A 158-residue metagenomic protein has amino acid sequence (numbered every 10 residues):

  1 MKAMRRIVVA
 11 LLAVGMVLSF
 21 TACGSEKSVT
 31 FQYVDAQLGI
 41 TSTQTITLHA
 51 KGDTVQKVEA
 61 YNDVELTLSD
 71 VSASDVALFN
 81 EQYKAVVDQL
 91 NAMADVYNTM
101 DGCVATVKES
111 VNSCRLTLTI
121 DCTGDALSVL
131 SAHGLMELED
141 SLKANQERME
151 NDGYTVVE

Functional and structural regions predicted by a protein language model:
M1-L11: Bacterial N-terminal signal peptides that target proteins for export
L11, C23-G24: N-terminal pre-domain segments used for targeting or regulation
L18-A22: C-terminal motif of bacterial Sec signal peptides marking the signal peptidase cleavage site
S25-E158: Subset-of-secretome marker
